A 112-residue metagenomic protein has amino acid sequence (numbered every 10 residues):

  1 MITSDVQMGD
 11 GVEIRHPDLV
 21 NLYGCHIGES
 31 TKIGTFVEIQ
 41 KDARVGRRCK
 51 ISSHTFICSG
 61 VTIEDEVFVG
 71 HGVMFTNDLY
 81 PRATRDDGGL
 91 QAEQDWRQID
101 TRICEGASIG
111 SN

Functional and structural regions predicted by a protein language model:
M1-S4, I14-N112: Flexible, glycine/small-residue-enriched loop-and-beta-strand segment within the central core of proteins
